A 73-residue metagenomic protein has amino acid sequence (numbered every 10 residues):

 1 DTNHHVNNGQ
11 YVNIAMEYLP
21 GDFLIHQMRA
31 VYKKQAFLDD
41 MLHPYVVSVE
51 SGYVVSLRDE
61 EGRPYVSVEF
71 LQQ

Functional and structural regions predicted by a protein language model:
D1-L24: Hot-dog-fold acyl-thioester-processing enzymes
H5-G9, H43-Y45, F70: Surface-exposed beta-strand edges and their flanking turn/coil or helix-capping segments
Q10, Q27, Q35, Q72-Q73: Residue-identity detector for glutamine
G21-V54: A conserved acidic, glycine/proline-rich C-terminal tail/linker
F37-L38, V47-Q73: HotDog/MaoC-like acyl-thioester-processing domains
